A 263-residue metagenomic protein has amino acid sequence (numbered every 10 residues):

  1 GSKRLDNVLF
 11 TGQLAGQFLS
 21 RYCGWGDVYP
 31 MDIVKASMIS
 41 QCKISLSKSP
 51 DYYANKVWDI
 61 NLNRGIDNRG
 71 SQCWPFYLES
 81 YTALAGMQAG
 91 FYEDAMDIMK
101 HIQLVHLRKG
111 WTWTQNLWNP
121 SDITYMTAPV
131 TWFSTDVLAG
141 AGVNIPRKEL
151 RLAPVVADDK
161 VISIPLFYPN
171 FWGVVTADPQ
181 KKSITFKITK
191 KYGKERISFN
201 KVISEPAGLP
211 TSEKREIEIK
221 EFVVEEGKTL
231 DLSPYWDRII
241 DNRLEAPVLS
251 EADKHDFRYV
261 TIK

Functional and structural regions predicted by a protein language model:
G1-F76, H101-Q103, L107-W111, P165-L166: Extended glycan-interaction surfaces of carbohydrate-active proteins
Y81-K263: Non-catalytic C-terminal accessory modules of carbohydrate-active enzymes
